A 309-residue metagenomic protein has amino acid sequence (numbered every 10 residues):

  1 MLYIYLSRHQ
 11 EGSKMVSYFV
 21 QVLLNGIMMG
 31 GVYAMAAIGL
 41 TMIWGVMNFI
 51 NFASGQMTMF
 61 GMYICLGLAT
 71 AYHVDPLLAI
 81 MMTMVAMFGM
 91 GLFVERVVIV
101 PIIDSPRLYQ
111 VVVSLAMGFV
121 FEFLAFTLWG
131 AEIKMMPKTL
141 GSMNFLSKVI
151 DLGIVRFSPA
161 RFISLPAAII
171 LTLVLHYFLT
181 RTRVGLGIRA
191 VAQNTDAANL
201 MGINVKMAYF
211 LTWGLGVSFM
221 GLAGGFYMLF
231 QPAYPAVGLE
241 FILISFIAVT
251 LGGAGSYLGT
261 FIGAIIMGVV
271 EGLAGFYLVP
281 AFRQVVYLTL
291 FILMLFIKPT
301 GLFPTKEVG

Functional and structural regions predicted by a protein language model:
L2-M35, I64, D75-A79, S105-Y109 (+2 more regions): Membrane-interfacial amphipathic/re-entrant helices at transmembrane-helix boundaries
L2-S13, V97, L128, Q193-L200 (+2 more regions): Cytosolic-side transmembrane-helix boundaries in multi-pass membrane proteins
L24, V46-F93, V97: Membrane-embedded helix boundary and interhelical linker motif in transport proteins
M29-G30, L152-A233, Y257-I262: Helix-loop-helix "hairpin" substructures at the membrane interface of multi-pass membrane proteins
Y33-M35, H73-V85, F210-F291: Transmembrane alpha-helical segments in multi-pass inner-membrane proteins
M35, G39, M81-G89, F93 (+9 more regions): Generic alpha-helical transmembrane segments of integral inner-membrane proteins, especially permease/transport modules
Y72, P101-I102, R107-R181, A208 (+5 more regions): Transmembrane helix-bundle core of multi-pass membrane transporters and related energy-transducing complexes
H73-M117, L124, I262-M267, K298-P299: Alpha-helical transmembrane segments within multi-pass membrane transporters and channels
